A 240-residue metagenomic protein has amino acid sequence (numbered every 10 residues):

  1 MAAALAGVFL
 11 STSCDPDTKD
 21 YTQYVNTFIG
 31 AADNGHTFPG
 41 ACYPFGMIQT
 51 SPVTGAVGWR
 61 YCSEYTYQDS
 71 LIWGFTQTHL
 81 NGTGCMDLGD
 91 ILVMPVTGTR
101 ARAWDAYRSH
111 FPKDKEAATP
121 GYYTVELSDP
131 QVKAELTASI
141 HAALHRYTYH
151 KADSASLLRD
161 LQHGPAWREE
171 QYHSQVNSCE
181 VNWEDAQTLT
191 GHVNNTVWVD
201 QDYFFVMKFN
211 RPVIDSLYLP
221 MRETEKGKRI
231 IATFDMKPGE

Functional and structural regions predicted by a protein language model:
M1-V8: Bacterial N-terminal signal peptides
L10-S13: C-terminal motif of bacterial Sec signal peptides marking the signal peptidase cleavage site
P16-E240: Accessory carbohydrate-recognition regions in carbohydrate-active enzymes
